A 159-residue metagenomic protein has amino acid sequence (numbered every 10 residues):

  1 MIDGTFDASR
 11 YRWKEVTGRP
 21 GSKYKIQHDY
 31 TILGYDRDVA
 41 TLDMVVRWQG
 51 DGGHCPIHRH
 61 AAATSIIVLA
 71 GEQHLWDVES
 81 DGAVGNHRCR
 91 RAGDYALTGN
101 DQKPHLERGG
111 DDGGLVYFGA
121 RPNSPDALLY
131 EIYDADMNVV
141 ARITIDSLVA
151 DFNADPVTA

Functional and structural regions predicted by a protein language model:
M1-L42, N86-R88, I132-A159: A short, N-terminal "cap"/entry segment at the start of jelly-roll beta-barrel domains of the cupin/DSBH fold
Y30-I32, D43-R47, S65, H87 (+1 more regions): Conserved hydrophobic/aromatic beta-strand scaffold that supports enzyme active sites
I32-G34, A40-R59, N100-Q102: Conserved short histidine dyad/triad with adjacent acidic residue
R37, E79-L106: Short acidic-glycine-tyrosine-enriched beta hairpin
M44-V46, H54-H60, D77, N86-R88 (+1 more regions): Short histidine-centered beta-strand/loop micro-motifs that create catalytic or ligand/metal-coordination sites
G50, R59-D81: Glycine- and acidic-residue-biased ligand/ion/polar-headgroup-sensing regions
G52-P56, H74, D94-E107, P125-D126: Histidine-centered metal-chelating micro-motifs
A96-L97, D111-Y130: A short hydrophobic beta-strand segment most commonly corresponding to one strand of the jelly-roll/cupin
